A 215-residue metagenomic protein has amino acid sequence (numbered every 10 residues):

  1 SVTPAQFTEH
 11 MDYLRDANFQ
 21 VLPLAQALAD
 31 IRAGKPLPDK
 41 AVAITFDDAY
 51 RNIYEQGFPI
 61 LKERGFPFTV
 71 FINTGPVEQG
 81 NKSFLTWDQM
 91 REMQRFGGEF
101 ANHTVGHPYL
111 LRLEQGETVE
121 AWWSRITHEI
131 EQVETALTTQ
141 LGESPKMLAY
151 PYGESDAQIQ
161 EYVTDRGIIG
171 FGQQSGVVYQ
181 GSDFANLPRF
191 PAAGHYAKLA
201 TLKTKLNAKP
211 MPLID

Functional and structural regions predicted by a protein language model:
S1, A17, R32, L37-V42 (+2 more regions): Metal-dependent polysaccharide deacetylase catalytic core of the NodB/CE4 family, i.e., the active-site-bearing domain
S1-V42, R189, A197, T204-D215: N-terminal pre-catalytic segment of deacetylase/amide-hydrolase enzymes
L24-A27, F71-N73, H103, Q173 (+1 more regions): Conserved beta-strand termini and adjacent loop/short-helix elements that scaffold enzyme active sites in alpha/beta
F46, G167-G176: Acidic, His- and aromatic-enriched active-site or binding-groove loops in soluble protein domains that engage sugars
E154-F171: Short, electropositive alpha-helical surface patch
S155, S175-A208: A cross-kingdom marker for long, charged
